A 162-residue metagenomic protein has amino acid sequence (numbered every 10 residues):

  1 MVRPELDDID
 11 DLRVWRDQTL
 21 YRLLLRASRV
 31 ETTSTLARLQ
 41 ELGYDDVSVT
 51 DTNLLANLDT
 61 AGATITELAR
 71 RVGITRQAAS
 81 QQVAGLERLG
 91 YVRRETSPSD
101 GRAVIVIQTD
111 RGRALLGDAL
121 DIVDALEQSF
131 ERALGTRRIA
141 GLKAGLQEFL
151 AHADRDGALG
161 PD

Functional and structural regions predicted by a protein language model:
M1-D46: N-terminal leader segment of winged-helix/HTH proteins
V2-D8, A37, A84-Q147, A151-D154: Charged, amphipathic alpha-helical coiled-coil/dimerization segments
Q18-Y21, L25, R29, G73 (+2 more regions): Short amphipathic alpha-helical segments with heptad-repeat character
T19-R22, N53, Q128-S129: Positions in alpha-helical segments
R22-R26, A56, A144, A151: Generic alpha-helical structural context detector
L25, T33-T75, A158-D162: N-terminal helix-turn-helix DNA-binding core of bacterial DNA-binding proteins
I65-T66, Q77, A84, V104: Residues within helix-turn-helix
